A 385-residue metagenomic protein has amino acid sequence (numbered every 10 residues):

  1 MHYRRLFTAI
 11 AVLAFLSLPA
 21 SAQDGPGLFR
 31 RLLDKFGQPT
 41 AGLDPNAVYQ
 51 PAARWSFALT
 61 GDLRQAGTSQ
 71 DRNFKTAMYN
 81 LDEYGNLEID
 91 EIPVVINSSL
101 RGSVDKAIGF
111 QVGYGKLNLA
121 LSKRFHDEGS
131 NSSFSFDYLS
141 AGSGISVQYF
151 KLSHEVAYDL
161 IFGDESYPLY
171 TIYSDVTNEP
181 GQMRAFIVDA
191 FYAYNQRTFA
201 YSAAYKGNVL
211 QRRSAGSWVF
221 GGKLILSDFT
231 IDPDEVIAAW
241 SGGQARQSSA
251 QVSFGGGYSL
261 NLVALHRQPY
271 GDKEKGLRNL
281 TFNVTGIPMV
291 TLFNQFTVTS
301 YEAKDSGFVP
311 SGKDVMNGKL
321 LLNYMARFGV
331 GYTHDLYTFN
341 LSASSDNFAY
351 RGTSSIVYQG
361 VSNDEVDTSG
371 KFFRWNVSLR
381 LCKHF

Functional and structural regions predicted by a protein language model:
D24-F29, F36-R54, N195-G216, A264-F282: Short loop/turn motifs that connect adjacent beta-strands in outer-membrane beta-barrel proteins
P51-F57, K106, G115-L117, A141-I145 (+7 more regions): Outer-envelope beta-barrel architecture signal
F57-Q65, V112, L121-K123, Y138 (+5 more regions): Transmembrane beta-barrel strands of outer-membrane/channel proteins
T76-I92, D228-L336, S345-F348: Outer-membrane beta-barrel transmembrane domain signature
P93-I96, N131, T171-E179, K206 (+3 more regions): Extracellular loop and loop/strand-boundary signature of outer-membrane beta-barrel proteins
K116-L121, G142-V147, Q196-A200, H266-Q268 (+2 more regions): Repeated loop/turn-to-beta-strand initiation elements of outer-membrane beta-barrel proteins
D137-S248: Outer-membrane pore/translocation modules
V188-A190, K371-F385: Outer-membrane beta-barrel "beta-signal"
